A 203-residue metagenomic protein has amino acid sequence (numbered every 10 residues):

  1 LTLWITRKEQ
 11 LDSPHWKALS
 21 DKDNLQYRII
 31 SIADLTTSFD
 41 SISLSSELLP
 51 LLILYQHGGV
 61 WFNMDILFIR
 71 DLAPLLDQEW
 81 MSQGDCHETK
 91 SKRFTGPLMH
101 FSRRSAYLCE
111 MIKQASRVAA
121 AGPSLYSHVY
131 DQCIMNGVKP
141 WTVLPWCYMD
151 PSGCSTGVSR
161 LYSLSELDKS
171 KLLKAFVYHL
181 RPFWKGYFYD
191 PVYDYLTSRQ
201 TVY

Functional and structural regions predicted by a protein language model:
L1-S46, F62-Y203: Glycosyltransferase-associated regions of secretory-pathway enzymes, highlighting luminal stem/catalytic domains
L48-G59: Small-residue hinge/turn detector
